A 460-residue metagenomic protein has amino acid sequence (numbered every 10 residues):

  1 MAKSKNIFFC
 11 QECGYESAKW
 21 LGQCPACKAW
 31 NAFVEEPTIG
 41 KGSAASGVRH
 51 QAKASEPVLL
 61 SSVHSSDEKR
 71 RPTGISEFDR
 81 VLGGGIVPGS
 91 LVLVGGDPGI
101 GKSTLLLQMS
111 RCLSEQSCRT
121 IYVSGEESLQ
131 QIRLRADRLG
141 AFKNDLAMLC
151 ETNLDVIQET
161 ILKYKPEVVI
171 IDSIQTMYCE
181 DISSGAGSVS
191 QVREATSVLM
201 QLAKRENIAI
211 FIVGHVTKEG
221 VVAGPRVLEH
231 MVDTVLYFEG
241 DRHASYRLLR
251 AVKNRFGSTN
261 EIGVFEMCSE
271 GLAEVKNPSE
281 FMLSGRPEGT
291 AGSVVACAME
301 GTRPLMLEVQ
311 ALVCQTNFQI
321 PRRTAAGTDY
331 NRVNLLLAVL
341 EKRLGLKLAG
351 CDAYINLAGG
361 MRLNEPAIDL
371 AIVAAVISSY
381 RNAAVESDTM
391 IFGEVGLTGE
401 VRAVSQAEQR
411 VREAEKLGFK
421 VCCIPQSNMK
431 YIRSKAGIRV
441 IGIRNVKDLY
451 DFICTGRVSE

Functional and structural regions predicted by a protein language model:
A2-E12, E16-R80, V87-G95, I100-L107 (+6 more regions): Peripheral, non-AAA+ core regions of ATP-driven protein-machinery
T120-S124: Conserved RecA-like ASCE P-loop NTPase motor core of nucleic-acid helicases/translocases
G125-Q131: Conserved Walker A/P-loop ATP-binding site and its immediately adjacent core in helicase/helicase-like ATPase domains
